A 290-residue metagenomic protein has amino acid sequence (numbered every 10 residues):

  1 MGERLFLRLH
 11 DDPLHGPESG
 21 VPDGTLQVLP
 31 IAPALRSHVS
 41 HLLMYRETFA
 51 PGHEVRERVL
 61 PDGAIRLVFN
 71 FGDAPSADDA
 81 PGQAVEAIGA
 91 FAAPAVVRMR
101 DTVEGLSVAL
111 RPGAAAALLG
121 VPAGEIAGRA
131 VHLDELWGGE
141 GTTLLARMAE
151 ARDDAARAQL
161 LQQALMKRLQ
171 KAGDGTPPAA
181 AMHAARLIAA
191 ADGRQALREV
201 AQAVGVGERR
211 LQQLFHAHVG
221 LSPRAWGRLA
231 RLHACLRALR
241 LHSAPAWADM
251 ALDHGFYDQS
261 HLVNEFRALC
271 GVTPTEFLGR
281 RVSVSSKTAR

Functional and structural regions predicted by a protein language model:
M1-E208, H218-P223, R237-H242, A246-Y257 (+1 more regions): Alpha-helical bundle regulatory/interaction domains
R210, W226-G227: A generic structured-segment signal
F215, G227, F266-R267, L278: DNA major-groove recognition helix of helix-turn-helix
